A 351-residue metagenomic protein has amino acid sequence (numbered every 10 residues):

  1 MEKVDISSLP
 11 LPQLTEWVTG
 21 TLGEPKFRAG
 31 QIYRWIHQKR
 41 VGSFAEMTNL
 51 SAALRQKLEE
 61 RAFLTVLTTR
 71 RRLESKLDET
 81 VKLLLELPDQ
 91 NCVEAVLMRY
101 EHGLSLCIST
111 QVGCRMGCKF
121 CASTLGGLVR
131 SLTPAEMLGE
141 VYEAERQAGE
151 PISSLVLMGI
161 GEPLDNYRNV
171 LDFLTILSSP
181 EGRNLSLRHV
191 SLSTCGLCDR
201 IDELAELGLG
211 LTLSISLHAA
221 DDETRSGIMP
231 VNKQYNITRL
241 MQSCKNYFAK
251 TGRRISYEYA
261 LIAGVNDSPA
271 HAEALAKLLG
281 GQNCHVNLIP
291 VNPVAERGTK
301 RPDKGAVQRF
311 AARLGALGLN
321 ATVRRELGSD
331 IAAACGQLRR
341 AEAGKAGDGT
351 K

Functional and structural regions predicted by a protein language model:
M1-V93, K245-R254, Y259-K351: Auxiliary Fe-S-binding modules of radical SAM enzymes
S75, S109-T110, S123, S193 (+1 more regions): Short linear Ser/Thr-Pro motifs
V81, V93, L104-I108, M116 (+1 more regions): Generic beta-strand structural signal
D89-G103: P-loop NTP-binding catalytic core
R99-E136: Canonical Radical SAM [4Fe-4S] cluster-binding loop centered on the CxxxCxxC motif and its immediate flanking residues
T124-S154: Conserved alpha-helical substructure of the radical SAM core
E145-S154, G159-A321: Conserved AdoMet/S-adenosylmethionine-binding subsite of the radical SAM
